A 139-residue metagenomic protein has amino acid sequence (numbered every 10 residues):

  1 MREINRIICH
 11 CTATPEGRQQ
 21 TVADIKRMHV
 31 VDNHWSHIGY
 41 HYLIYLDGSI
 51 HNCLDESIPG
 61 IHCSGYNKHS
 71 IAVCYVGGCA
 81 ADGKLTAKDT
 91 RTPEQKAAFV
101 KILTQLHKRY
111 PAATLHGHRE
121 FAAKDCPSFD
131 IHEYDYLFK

Functional and structural regions predicted by a protein language model:
M1-I58: Short, conserved "active-site rim" segments that organize catalytic pockets and cofactor/ligand binding
M1-T12, L46-I50, N67-H69, V76-K139: Basic/polar, cationic surfaces and motifs that engage anionic cell-wall and phosphate/carboxylate ligands
V22, V30-V31, V73-V76, V100: Extended aliphatic helical segments
R27, I38-Y40, V73, K108 (+1 more regions): Intrinsically disordered, low-complexity segments enriched in small/polar residues
V31, G60, I102-T104: Short, well-ordered helical secondary-structure segments
S57-C74: Short, surface-exposed glycine/acidic/tryptophan-bearing loops
